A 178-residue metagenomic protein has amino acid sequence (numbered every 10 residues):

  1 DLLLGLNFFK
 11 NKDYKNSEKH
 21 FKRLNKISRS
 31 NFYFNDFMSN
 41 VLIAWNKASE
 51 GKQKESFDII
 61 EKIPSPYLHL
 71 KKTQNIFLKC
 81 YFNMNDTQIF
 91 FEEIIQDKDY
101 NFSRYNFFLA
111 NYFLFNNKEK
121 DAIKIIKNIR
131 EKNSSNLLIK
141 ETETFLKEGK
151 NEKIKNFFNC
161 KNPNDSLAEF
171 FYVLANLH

Functional and structural regions predicted by a protein language model:
D1-E55: A generic tandem-repeat structural signature
D1-L3, S30-L42, S65-N75, K98-F108 (+3 more regions): Generic helix N-cap/helix-start motif at coil->alpha-helix transitions
N7, N46, L78-C80, Y112 (+1 more regions): Residue-level signature for tetratricopeptide repeat
N11, E50, F82-M84, N116: Structural motif corresponding to the intra-repeat A-B loop/turn of tetratricopeptide repeats
Y14-I27, K52-S65, D86-K98, E119-E131 (+1 more regions): Alpha-helical repeat scaffolds
W45, Y81-N85, E148-N151: Short alpha-helical linear motifs
T73-N83: Alpha-helical adaptor scaffolds
L138-I154: Short, structured interface segments
